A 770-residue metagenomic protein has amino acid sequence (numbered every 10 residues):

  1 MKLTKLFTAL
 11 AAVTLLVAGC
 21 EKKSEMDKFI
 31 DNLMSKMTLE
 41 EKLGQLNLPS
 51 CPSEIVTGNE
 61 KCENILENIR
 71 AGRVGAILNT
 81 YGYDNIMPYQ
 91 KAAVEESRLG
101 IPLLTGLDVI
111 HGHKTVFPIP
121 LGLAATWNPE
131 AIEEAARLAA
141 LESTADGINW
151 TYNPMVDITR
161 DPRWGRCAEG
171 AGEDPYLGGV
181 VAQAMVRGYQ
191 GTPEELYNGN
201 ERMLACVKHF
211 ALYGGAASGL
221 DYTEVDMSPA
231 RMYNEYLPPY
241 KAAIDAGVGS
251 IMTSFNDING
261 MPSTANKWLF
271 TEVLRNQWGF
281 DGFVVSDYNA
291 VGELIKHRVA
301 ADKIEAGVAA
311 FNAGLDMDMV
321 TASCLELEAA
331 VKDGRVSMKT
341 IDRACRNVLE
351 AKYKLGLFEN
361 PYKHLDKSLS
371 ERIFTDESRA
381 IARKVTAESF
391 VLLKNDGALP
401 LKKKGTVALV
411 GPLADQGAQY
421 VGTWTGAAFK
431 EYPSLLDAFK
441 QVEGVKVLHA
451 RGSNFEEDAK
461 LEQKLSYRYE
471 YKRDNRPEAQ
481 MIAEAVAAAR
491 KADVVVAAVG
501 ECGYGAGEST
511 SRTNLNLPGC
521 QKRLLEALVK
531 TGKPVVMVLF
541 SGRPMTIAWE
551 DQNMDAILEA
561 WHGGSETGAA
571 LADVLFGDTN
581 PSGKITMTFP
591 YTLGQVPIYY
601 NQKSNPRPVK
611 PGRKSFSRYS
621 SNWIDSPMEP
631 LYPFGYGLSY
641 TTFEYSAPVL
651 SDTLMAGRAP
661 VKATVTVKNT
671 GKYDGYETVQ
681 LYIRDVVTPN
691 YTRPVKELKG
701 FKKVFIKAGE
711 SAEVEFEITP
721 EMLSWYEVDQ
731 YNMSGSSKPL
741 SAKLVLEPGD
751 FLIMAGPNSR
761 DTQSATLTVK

Functional and structural regions predicted by a protein language model:
M1-E25: Bacterial Sec-dependent N-terminal signal peptides
L16-L740, V745-D761, K770: Glycoside hydrolase catalytic-domain context in secreted enzymes
A765-L767: C-terminal edge beta-strand
